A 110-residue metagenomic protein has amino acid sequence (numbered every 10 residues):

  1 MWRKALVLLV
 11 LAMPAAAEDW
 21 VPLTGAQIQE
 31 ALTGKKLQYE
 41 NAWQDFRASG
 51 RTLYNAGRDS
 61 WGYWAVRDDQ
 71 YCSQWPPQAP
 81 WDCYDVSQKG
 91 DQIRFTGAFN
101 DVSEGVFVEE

Functional and structural regions predicted by a protein language model:
K4-M13: Sec-dependent N-terminal signal peptides
A15-E110: Lipid interaction determinants
